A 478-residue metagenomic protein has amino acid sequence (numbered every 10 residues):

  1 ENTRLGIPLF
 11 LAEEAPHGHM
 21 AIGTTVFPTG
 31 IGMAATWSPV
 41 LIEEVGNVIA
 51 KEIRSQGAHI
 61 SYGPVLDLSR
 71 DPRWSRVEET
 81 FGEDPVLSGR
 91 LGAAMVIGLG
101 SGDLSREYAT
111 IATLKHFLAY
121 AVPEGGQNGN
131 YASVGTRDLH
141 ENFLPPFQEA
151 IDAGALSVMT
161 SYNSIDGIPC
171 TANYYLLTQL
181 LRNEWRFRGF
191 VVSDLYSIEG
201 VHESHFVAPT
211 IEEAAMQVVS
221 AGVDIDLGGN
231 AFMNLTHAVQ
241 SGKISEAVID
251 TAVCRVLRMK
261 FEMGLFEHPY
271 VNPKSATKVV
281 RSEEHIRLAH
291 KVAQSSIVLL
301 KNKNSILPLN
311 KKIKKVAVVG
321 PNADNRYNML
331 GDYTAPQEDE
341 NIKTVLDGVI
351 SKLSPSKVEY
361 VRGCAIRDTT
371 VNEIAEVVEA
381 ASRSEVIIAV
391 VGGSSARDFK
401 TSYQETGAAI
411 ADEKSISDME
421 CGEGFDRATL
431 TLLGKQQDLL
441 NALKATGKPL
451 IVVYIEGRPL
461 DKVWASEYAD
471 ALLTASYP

Functional and structural regions predicted by a protein language model:
E1-P478: Glycoside hydrolase catalytic-domain context in secreted enzymes
